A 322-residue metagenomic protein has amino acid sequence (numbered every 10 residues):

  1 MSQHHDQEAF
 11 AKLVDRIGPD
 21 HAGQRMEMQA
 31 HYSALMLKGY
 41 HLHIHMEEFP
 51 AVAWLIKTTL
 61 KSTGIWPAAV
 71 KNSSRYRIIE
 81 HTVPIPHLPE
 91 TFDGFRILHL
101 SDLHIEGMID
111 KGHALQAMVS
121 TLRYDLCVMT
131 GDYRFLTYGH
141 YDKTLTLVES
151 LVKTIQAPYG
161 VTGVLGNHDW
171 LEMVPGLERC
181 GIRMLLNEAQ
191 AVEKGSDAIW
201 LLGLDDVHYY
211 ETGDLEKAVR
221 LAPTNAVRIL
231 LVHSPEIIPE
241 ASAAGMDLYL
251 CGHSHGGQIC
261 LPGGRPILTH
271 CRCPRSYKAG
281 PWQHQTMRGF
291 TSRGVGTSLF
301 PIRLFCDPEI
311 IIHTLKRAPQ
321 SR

Functional and structural regions predicted by a protein language model:
M1-I78, Q320-R322: Non-catalytic terminal accessory segments
A68-S73, H99-H113, R134-K143, G263-P274 (+1 more regions): Acidic/histidine-rich helix-loop elements that form or flank divalent-metal/phosphate-binding sites at the catalytic
Y76, I85-I97, Q190-L202, Q283-R288: Beta-strand-turn-beta hairpins that frame and shape the catalytic cleft of phosphate-ester-processing enzymes
R77-L98, H104, D110-A117: Membrane/wall-proximal cationic-aromatic binding patches
L98-S101, L126-D132, Y159-N167, L185-N187 (+4 more regions): Active-site neighborhood of phospho(di)ester-bond hydrolases with catalytic His/Asp-centered motifs
I109-K194: Core catalytic region of metal-dependent phosphoesterases/phosphodiesterases, especially metallo-beta-lactamase-like
R179-C180, E188, K194-V232, I238-P239 (+2 more regions): Binuclear metal-dependent hydrolase catalytic cores centered on His/Asp/Glu-rich metal-binding motifs
P235-T314, P319-Q320: Conserved beta-sheet core of the metallophosphoesterase superfamily
